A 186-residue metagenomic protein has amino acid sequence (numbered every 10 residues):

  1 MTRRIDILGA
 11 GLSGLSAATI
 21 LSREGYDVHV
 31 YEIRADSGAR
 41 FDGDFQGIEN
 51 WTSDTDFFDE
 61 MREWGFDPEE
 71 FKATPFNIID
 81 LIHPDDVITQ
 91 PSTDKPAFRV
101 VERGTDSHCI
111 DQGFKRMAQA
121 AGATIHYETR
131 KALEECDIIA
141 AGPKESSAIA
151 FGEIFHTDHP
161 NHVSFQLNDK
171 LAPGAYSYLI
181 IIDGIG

Functional and structural regions predicted by a protein language model:
M1-D6: Extreme N-terminal starter segment of soluble prokaryotic enzymes
L8-A10, S22-D44: Glycine-rich FAD pyrophosphate-binding loop
A10, I20, R34, H108 (+1 more regions): Predominantly flavin-linked oxidoreductase catalytic cores and closely associated redox partners
G14-L15: N-terminal Rossmann-fold NAD(P) dinucleotide-binding loop
A35-P84: N-terminal FAD cofactor-binding segment of flavoenzymes
T52-T55, T93-R116, S146: Short beta-strand to alpha-helix junction loop
I82-V87, I182-I185: Short acidic-glycine loop/turn motifs at beta-strand connectors
V87-P96, Q166: Short amphipathic beta-strand/extended segments with alternating polar/hydrophobic composition
